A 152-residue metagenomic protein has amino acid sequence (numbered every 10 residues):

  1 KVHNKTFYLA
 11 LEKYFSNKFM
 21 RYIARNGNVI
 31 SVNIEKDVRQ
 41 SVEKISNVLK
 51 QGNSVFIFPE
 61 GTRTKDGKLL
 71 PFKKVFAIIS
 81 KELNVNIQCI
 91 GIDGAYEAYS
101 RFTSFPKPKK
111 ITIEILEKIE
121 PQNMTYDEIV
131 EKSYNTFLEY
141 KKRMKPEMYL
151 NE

Functional and structural regions predicted by a protein language model:
K1-K36: Catalytic core of membrane glycerolipid acyltransferases/transacylases, capturing the structured, soluble-facing
Q40-E152: Non-catalytic C-terminal accessory region of glycerolipid acyltransferases and related lyso-lipid remodeling enzymes
